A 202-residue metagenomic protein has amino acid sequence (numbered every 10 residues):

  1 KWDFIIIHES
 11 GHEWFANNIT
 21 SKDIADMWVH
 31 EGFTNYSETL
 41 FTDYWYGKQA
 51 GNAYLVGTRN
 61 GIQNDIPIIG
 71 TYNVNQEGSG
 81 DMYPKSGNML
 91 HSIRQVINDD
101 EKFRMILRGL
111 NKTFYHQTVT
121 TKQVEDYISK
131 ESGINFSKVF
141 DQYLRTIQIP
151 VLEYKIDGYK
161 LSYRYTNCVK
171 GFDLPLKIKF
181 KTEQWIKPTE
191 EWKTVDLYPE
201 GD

Functional and structural regions predicted by a protein language model:
K1, I69-G78, H91, N111: Active-site-adjacent structural elements in folded domains
K1-N52, L107: Zinc-dependent metallopeptidase catalytic helix centered on the HExxH motif and its immediate flanking segment
H8-E13, G57-T71: Active-site-adjacent bridging/hinge elements
E13, N17, Y44, I62-D65 (+2 more regions): A short secondary-structure junction motif
I24-D26, N75-G80: Solvent-exposed loop and edge beta-strand segments that line ligand/cofactor-binding and catalytic clefts
V29-E31, Q63, P84-N88: Short, solvent-exposed loop/turn segments at the edges of secondary structure
S79-L161: Amphipathic alpha-helical substructures
F136-S137, L152, I156-D202: Beta-strand-rich binding/interaction modules
